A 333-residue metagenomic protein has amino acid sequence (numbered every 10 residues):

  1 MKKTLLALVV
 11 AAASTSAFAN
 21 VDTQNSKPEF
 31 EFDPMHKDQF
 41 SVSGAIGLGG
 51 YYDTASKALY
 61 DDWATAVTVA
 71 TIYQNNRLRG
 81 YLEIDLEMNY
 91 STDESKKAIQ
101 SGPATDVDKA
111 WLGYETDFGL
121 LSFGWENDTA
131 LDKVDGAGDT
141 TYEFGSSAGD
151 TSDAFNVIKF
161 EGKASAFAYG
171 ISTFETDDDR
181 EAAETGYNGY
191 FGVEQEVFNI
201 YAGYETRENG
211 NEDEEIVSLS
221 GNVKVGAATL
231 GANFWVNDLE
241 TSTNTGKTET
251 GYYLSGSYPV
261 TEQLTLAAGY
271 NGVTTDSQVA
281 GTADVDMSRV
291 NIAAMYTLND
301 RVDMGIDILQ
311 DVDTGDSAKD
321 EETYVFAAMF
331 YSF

Functional and structural regions predicted by a protein language model:
K2-F333: Outer-membrane beta-barrel proteins
